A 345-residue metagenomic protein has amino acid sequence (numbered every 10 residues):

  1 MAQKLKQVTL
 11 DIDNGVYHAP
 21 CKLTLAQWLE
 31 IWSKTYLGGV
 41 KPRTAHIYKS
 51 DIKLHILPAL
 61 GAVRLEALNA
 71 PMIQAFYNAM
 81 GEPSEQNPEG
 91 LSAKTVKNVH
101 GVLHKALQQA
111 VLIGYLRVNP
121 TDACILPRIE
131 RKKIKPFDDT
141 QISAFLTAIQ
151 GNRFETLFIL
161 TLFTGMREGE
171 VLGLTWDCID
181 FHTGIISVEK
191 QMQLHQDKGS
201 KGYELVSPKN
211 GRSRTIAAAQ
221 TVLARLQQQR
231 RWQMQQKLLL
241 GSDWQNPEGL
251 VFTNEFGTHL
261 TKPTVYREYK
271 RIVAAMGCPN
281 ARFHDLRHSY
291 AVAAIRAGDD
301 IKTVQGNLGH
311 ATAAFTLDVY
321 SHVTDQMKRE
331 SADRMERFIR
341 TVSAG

Functional and structural regions predicted by a protein language model:
M1-A75, Q229-V251, E255, D325: N-terminal DNA-binding module of tyrosine recombinases/phage integrases
C21-K22, S33-Y115, P120, R131 (+2 more regions): N-terminal core-binding DNA-recognition domain of tyrosine site-specific recombinases/integrases
S84-E85, E89, S143-F154, T164 (+4 more regions): Short, basic (Lys/Arg/His-rich) helix/loop patches that form interaction surfaces in the mid-to-C-terminal regions
E89-A93, K97-V99, L112-W176, F181-H182 (+4 more regions): Basic, Lys/Arg- and aromatic-enriched nucleic-acid-binding interface segment
V111-P120, F181-G184, K190-D197, L226-S242: Proline-centered turn/helix-capping motifs that create local helix->coil transitions or kinks
R128, P136, M192-L194, L308-R334: Catalytic-site neighborhood detector that most strongly recognizes the C-terminal catalytic loop/helix of tyrosine
T147, T183, L194-T215, Q220-V222 (+5 more regions): C-terminal secondary-structure termini that scaffold catalytic or DNA-interacting sites
C178-I185, P279-N280, D299-S321, R329: Short, polar N-cap/turn motifs at the start of nucleic acid-interacting alpha helices
